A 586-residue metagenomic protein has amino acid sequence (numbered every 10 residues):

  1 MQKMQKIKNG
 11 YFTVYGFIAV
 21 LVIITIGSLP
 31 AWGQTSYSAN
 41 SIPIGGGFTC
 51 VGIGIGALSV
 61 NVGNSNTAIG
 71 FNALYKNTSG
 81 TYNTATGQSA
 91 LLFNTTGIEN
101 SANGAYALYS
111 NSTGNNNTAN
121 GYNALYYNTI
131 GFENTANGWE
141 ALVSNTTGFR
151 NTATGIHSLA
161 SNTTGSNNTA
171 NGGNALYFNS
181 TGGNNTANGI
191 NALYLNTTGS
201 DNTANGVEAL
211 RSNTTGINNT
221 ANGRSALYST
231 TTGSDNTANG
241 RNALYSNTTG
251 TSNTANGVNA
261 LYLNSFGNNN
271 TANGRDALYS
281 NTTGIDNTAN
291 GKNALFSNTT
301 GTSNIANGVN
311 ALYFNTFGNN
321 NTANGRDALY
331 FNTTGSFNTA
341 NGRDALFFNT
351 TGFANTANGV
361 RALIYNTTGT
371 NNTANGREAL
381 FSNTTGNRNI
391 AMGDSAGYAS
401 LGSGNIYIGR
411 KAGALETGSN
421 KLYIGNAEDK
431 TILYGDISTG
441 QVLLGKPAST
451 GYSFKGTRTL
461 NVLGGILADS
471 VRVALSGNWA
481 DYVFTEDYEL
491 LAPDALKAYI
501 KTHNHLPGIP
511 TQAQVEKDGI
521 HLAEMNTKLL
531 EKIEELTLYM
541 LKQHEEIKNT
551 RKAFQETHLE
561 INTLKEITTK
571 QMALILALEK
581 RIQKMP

Functional and structural regions predicted by a protein language model:
Q2-T457: Glycine- and small/polar-enriched repetitive beta-structure motifs of secreted/surface proteins
G16, V20-I23, W32, A39 (+4 more regions): C-terminal intramolecular chaperone/autoprocessing and neck/assembly modules of extracellular spikes and adhesins
